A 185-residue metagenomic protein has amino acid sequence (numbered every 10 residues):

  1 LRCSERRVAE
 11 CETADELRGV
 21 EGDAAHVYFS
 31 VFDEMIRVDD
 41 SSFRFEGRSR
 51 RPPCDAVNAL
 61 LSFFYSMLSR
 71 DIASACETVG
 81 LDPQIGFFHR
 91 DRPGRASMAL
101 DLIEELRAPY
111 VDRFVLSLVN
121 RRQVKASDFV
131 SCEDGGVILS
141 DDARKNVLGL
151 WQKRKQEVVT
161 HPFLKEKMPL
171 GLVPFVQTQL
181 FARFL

Functional and structural regions predicted by a protein language model:
L1-L185: Active-site helix-to-loop segments that bind/position phosphate- or nucleotide-bearing substrates and donors across
